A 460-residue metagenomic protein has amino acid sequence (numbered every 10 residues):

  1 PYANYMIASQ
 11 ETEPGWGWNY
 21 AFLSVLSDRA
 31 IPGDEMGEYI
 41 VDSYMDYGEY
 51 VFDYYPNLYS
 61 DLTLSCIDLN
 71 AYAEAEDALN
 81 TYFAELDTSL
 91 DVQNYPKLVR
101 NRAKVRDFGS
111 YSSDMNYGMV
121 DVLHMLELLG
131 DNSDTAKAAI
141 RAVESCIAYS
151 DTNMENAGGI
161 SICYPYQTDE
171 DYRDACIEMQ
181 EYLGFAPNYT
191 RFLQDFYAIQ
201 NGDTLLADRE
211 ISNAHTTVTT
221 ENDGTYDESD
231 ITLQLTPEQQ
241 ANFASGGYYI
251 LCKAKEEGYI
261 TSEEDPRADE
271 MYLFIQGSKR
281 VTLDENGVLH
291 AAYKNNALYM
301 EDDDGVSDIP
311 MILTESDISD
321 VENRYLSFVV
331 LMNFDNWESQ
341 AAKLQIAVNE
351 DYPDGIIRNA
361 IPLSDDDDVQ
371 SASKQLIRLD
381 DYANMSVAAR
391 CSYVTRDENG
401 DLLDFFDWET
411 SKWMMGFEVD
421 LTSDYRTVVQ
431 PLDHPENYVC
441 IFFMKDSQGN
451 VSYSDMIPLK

Functional and structural regions predicted by a protein language model:
P1-K460: Terminal, contiguous helix-loop blocks that mediate binding/assembly
